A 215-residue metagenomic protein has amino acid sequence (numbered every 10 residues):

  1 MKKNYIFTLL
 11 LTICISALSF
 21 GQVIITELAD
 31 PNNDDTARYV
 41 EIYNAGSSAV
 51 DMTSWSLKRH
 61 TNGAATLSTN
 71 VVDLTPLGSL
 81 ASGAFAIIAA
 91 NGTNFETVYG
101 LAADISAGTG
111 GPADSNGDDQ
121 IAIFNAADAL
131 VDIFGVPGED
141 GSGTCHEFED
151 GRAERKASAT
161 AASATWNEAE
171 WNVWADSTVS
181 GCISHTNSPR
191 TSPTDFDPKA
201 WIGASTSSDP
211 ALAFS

Functional and structural regions predicted by a protein language model:
M1-Y5: Positively charged n-region of N-terminal signal peptides that target proteins for export
T8-A17: Bacterial N-terminal signal peptides
F20-R152, K156-S158: Activation on beta-sandwich/Ig-like modules and their edge loops
Q22-I25, D209-S215: Proline-enriched interdomain boundary motifs that mark the N-terminal boundary and often initiate the first structured
G78-A81, A162, S208-A211: Exposed regions on extracellular, virion, or secretory-pathway luminal proteins
C145, E154, A159-A200: Extracellular low-complexity, O-glycosylation-prone Ser/Thr/Pro/Gly-rich "stalks" and linkers flanking catalytic
